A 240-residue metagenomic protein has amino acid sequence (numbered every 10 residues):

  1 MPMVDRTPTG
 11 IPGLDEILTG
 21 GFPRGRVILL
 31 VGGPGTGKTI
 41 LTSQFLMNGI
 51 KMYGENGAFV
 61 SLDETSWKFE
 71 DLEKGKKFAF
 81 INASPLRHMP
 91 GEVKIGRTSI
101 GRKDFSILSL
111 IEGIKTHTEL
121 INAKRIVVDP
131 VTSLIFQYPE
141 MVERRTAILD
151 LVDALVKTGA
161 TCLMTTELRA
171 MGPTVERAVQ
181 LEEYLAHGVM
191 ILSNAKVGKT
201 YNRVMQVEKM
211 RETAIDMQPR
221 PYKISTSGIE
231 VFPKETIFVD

Functional and structural regions predicted by a protein language model:
M1-P2, D216-D240: C-terminal regions of RecA-like/P-loop NTPase motor modules
T9-G21: Pre-Walker A adenine-sensing motif
I28-V31: Short hydrophobic/aromatic beta-strand immediately N-terminal to the Walker A/P-loop
G33-R102, S109: Conserved P-loop
N56, K77-F78, N122-R125, K157-T165: Loop/turn-to-beta-strand initiation segments
S61, L110, V128, L163-T165: Glycine-rich phosphate-binding loops of nucleotide-dependent enzymes
R87-K157: Phosphate-binding/switch loop-helix module in NTP-utilizing enzymes
A160, T166-S227: Phosphate-binding/switch region of NTP-binding enzymes
